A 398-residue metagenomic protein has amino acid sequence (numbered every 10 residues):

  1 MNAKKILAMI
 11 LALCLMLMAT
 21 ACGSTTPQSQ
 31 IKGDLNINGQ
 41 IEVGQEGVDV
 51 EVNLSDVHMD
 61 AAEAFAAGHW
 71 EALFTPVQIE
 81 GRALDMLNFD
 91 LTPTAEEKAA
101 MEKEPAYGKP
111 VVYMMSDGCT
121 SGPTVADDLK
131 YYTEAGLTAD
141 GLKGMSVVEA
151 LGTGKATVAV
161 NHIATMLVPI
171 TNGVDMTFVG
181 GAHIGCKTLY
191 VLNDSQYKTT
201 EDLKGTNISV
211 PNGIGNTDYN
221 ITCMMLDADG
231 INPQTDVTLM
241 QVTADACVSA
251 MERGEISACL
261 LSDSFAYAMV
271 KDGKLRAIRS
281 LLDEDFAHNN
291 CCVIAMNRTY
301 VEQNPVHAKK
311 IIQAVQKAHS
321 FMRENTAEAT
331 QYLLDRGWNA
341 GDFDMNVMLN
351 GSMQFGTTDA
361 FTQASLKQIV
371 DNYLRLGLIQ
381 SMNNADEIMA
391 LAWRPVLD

Functional and structural regions predicted by a protein language model:
M1-I10: Bacterial N-terminal signal peptides that target proteins for export
L17-A21: C-terminal motif of bacterial Sec signal peptides marking the signal peptidase cleavage site
G23-T25: Bacterial signal peptide processing site
Q28-Q234, T238-Q241, S257-D263, K274-L281 (+1 more regions): Short, glycine-/small- and polar/acidic-enriched structural segments that line small-molecule recognition paths
L73, A164, M240, D245-D335: Pocket-lining segment of extracytoplasmic ligand-binding domains
D85, I214-I231, D236-T238, Q313-M345 (+1 more regions): Ligand-binding clefts/hinges and TM-proximal coupling segments of bilobed small-molecule sensing domains
E302-Q380: Secondary-structure end/capping motifs
D371-D398: C-terminal solvent-exposed extensions
